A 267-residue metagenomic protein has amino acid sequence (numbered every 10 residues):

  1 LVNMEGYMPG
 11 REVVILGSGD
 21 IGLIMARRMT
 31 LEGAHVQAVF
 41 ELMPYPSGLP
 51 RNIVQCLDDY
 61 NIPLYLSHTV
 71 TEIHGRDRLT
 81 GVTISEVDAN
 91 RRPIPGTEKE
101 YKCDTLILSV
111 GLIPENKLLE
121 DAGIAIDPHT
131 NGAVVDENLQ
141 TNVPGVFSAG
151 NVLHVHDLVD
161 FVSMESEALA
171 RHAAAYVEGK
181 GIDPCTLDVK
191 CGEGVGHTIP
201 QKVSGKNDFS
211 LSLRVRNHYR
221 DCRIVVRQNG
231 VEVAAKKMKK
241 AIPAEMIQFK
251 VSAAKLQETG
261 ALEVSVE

Functional and structural regions predicted by a protein language model:
L1-G10: Short internal alpha-helix immediately C-terminal to a glycine-rich phosphate-binding loop in Rossmann-like
L1-V2, D104-H156: FAD-site-proximal beta/loop scaffold in flavoenzymes
P9-E12, S67, V143: Phosphate-coordination loops involved in phosphoryl transfer and adenosine-cofactor binding
G17-G19: Glycine-rich Rossmann-fold phosphate-binding loop(s) that bind the pyrophosphate of adenine dinucleotide cofactors
L23, T30-K117, N207-M238: A Rossmann-like FAD-binding core segment of flavoenzymes
A26-R28, L118-D121, D160-F161: Short amphipathic alpha-helical segments
A149-E193: A conserved FAD-binding loop/helix module that cradles the flavin
A174-E267: Rossmann-like nucleotide/phosphate-binding core characteristic of flavoprotein oxidoreductases
